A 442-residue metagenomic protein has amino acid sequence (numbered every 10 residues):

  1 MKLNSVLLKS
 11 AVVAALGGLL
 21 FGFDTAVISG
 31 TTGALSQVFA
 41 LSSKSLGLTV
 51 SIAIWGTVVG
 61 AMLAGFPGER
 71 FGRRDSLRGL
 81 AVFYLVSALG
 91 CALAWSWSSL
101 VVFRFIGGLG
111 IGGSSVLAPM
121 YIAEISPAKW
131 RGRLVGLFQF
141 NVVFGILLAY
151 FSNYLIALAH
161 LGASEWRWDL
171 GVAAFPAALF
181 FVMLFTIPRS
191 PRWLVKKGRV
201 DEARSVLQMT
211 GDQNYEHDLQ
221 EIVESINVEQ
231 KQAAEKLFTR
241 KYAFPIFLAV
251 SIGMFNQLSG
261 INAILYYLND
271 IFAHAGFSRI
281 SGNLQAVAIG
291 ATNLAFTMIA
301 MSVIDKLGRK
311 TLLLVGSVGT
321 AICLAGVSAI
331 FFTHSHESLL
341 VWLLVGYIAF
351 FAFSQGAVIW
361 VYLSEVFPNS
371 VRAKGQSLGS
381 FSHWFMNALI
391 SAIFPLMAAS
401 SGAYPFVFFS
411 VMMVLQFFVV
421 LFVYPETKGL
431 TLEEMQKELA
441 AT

Functional and structural regions predicted by a protein language model:
M1-V200, N227-T442: Alpha-helical transmembrane bundle of multi-pass membrane proteins
E202-V206: Solenoid-repeat scaffolds in large eukaryotic assemblies
Y215-E224: Short, well-structured alpha-helical segments
